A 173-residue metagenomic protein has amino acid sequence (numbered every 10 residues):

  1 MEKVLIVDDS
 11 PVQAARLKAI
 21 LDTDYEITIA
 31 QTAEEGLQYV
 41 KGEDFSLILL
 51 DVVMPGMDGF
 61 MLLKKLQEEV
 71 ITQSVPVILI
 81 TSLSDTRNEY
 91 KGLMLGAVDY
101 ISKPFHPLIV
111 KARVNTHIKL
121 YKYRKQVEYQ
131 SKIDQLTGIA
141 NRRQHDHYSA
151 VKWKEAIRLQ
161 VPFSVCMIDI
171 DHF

Functional and structural regions predicted by a protein language model:
E2, S10-I29: Two-component/phosphorelay signaling modules centered on CheY-like receiver
I29-L47: Acidic, metal-coordinating helix/loop segments flanking the phosphotransfer/catalytic sites of two-component signaling
D51, T81: Active-site residues of response regulator receiver
M54: Receiver (REC) domain active-site loop signature in two-component systems and cognate sites in sensor histidine kinases
E128-Y148, I168-D171: Conserved nucleotide-binding and Mg2+-coordinating catalytic segments in signaling enzymes
Y148-H172: Active-site-proximal structural segments of metal-dependent nucleotidyl cyclase/transferase enzymes
